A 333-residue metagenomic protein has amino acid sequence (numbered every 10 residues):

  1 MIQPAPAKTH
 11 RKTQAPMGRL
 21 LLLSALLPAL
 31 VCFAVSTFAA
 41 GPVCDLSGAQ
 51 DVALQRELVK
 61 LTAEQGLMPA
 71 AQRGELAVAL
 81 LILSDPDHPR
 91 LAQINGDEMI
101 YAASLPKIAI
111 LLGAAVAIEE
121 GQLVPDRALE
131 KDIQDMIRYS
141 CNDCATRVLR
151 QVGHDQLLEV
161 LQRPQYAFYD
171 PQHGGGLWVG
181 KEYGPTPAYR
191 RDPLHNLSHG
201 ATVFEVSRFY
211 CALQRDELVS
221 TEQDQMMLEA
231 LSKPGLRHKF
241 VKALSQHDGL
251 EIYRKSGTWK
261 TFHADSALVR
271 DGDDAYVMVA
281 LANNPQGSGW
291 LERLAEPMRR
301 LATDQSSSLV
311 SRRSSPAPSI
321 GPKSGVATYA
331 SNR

Functional and structural regions predicted by a protein language model:
M1-G18: N-terminal secretory signal peptides that target proteins for export/translocation
L23-A34: Bacterial N-terminal signal peptides
G41-Q65, R208-R333: Structured C-terminal helix/loop/strand segments within mature extracytoplasmic catalytic/sensor domains
P42-D51, N95-Y101, E119, K131-D135 (+4 more regions): Second-shell loop/turn segments in exported
R56-N95, V269-R270: A short, well-structured edge-of-sheet supersecondary motif
M99-L123, M136, M278: Active-site SXXK
V116-Q134, S220-D224: Short, well-structured active-site flanking segments
V148-R215: Mid-domain, small-residue-enriched loop/turn segments at the edges of structured enzyme/sensor domains
